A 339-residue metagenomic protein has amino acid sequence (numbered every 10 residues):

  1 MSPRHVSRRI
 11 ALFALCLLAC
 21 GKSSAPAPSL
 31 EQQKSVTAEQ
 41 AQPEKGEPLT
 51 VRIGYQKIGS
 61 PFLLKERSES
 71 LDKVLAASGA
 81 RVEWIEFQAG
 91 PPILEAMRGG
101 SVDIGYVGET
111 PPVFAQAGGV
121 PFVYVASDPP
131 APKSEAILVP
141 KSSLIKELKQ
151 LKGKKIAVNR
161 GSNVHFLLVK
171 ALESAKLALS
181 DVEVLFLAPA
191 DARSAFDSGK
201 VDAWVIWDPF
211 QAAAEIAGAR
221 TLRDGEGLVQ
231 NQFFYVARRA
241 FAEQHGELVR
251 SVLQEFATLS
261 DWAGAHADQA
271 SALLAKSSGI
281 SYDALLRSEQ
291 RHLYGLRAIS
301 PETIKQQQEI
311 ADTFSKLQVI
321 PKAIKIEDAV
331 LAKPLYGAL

Functional and structural regions predicted by a protein language model:
M1-A11: Bacterial N-terminal signal peptides that target proteins for export
R9-A19: Bacterial N-terminal signal peptides
C20-S24: Bacterial signal peptide processing site
A27-A178, V184-F186, D202-I206, T221 (+1 more regions): Short, glycine-/small- and polar/acidic-enriched structural segments that line small-molecule recognition paths
V51, P61, G153-V158, A240 (+2 more regions): Second-shell loop/turn segments in exported
T110, V184-L185, A190-K276: Pocket-lining segment of extracytoplasmic ligand-binding domains
Q244-P321: Secondary-structure end/capping motifs
F314-L339: Conserved C-terminal helix/tail region of periplasmic/extracytoplasmic solute-binding proteins
